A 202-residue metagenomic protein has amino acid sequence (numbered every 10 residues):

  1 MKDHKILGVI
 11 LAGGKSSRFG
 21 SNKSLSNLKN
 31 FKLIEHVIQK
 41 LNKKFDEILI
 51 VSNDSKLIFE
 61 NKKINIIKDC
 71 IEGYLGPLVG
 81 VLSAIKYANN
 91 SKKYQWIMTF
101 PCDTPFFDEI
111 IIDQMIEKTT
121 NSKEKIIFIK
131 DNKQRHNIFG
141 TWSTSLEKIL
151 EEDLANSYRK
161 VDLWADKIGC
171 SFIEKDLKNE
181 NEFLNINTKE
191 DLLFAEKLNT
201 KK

Functional and structural regions predicted by a protein language model:
K2-E147, E151-Y158, D166-E180, K189-E190 (+1 more regions): Nucleotide and nucleotide-moiety/phosphate-recognizing core
V161: Flexible, D/E/H-enriched segments
K202: Short arginine-rich
